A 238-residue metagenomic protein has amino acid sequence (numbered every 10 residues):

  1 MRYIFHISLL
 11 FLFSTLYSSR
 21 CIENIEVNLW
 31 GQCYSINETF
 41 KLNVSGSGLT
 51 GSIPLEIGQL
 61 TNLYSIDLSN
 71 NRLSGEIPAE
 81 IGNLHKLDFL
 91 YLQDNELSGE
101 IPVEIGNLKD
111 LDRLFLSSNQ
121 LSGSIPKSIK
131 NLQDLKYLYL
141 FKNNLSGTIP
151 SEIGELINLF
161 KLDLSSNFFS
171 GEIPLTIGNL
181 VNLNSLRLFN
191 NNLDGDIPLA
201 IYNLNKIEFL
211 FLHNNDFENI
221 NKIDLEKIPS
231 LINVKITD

Functional and structural regions predicted by a protein language model:
R2-E56, K227, I232-D238: N-terminal capping/linker segments that flank leucine-rich repeat
C21, D194-D238: Leucine-rich solenoid repeat scaffolds
I36, Q59-L63, G82-L87, G106-L111 (+5 more regions): Leucine-rich repeat
F40-V44, Y64-L68, D88-L92, L111-L116 (+5 more regions): Conserved hydrophobic beta-strand positions in leucine-rich repeat
N43-G48, S74-I77, I125, Y139-K142: Short, conserved structural micro-motifs that define repeat-unit consensus positions and nucleotide-binding loops
I53-L55, S74-A79, I101-V103, I125-K127 (+4 more regions): The feature encodes a structural signal of leucine-rich repeats
